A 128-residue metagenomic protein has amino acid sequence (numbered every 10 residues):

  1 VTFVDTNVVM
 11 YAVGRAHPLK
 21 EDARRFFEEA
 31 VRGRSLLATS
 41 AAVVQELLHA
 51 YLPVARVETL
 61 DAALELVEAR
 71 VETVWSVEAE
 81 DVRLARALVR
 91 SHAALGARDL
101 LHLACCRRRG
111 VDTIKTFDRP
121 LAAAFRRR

Functional and structural regions predicted by a protein language model:
V1-T39, L52-E65: Short, well-structured N-terminal submotif of metal-dependent ribonuclease cores
V9, V44, L121-A122: A generic structural signal for short hydrophobic patches within well-formed alpha-helices
E29-A30, V67, L88, V111: Hydrophobic helix-cap positions at the C-terminus of alpha-helices in RecA-like/P-loop ATPase nucleotide-binding cores
G33-R34, A69-R70, S91: Structured helix-beta-strand junction loops
T39-S40, T116: Short beta-strand segments at enzyme active-site cores
E72-R119, A123: Active-site neighborhoods of divalent-metal-dependent phosphate/nucleic-acid chemistry enzymes
R126-R128: Active-site regions of enzymes building and remodeling cell-envelope glycoconjugates
